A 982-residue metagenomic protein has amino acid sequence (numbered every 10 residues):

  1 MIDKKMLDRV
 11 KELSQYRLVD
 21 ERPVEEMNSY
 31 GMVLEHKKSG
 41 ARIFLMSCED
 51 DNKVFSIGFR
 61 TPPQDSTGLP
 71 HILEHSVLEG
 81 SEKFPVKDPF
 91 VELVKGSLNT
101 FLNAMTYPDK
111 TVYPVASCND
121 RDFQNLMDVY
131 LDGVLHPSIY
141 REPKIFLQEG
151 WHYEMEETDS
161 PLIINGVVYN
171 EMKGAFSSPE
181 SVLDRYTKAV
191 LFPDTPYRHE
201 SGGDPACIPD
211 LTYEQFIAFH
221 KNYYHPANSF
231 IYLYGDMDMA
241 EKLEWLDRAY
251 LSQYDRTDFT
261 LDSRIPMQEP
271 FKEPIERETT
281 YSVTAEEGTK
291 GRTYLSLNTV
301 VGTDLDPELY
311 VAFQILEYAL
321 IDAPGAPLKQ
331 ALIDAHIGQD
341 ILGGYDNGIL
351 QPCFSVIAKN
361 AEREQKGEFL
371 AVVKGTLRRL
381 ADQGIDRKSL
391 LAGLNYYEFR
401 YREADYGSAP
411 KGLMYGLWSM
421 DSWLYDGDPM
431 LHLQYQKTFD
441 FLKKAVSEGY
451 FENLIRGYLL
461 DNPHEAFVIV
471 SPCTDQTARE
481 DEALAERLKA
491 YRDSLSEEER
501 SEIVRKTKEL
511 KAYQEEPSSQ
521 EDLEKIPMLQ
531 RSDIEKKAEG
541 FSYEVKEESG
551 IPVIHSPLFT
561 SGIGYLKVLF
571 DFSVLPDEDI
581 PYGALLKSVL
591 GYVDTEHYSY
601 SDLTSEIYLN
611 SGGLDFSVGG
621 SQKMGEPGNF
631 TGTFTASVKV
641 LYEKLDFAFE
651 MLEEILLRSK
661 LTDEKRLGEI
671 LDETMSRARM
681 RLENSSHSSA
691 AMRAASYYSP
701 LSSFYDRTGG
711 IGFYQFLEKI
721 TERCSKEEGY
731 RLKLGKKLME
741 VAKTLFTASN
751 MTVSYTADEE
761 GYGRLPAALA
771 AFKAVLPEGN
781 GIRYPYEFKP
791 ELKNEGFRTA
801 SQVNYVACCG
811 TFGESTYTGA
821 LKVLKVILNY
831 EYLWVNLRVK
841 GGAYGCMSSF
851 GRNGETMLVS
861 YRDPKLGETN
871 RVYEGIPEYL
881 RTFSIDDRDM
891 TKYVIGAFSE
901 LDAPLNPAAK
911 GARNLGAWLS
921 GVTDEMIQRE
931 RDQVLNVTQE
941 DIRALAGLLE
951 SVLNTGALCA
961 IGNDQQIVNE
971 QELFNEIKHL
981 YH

Functional and structural regions predicted by a protein language model:
I2-V54: Non-catalytic terminal extensions that flank enzyme cores
F44-E49, S56-G58, Y169, K173-S177 (+8 more regions): His/Glu-based metal-binding/catalytic segments typifying zinc-dependent metallopeptidases
N52-P62, D88-H136, P143-M155, S181-A206 (+13 more regions): M16 family metallopeptidases and their MPP-like homologs
L69, L73-V77, L586: Active-site His/Glu-centered metal-binding helix of metallohydrolases
F101, I217-K221, S282-A285, L328 (+11 more regions): Generic recognition of flexible, low-complexity loop/linker segments
E154-N228, Y232-Y250, Y254-T284, T289-G291 (+1 more regions): Hydrophobic, small-residue-rich alpha-helical packing segments that form membrane-like cores
I217-A249, G710, L734-L769, N954: Non-catalytic, conformational "gating/processing" segments within enzyme and secreted inhibitor domains
A218, F230, M239-T260, Q383 (+2 more regions): Extended, regular secondary-structure scaffolds
